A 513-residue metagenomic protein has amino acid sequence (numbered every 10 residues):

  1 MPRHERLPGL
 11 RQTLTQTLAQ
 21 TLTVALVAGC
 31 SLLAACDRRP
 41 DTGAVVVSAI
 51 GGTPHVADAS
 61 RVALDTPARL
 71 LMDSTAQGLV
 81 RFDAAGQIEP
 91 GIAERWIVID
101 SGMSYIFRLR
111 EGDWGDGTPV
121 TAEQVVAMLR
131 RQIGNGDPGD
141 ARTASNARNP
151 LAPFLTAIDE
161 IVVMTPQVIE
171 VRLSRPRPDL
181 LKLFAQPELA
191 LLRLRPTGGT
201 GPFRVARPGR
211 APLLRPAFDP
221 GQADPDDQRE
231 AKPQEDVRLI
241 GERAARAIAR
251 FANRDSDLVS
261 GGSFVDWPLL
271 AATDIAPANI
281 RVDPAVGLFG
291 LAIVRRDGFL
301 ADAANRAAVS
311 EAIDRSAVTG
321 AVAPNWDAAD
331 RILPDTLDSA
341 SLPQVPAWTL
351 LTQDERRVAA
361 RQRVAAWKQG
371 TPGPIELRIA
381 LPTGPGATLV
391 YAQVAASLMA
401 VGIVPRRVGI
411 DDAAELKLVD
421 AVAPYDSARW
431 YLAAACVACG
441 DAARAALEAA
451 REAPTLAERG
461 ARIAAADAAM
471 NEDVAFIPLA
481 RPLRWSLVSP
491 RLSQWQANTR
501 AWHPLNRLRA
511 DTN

Functional and structural regions predicted by a protein language model:
D37, R407, S427-L492, A501: Extracytoplasmic/peripheral linker and loop segments enriched in polar/acidic and small residues with frequent Thr/Pro
I50-D100, R130: N-terminal lobe/hinge region of extracytoplasmic solute-binding protein
A141-L194: Surface-exposed binding/hinge segments that line and control ligand-binding clefts or catalytic entry sites
R175-V237, R243-A245: Gly/Pro-rich hinge or "lid" segments in bacterial periplasmic/extracellular proteins
G209-R215, A223-P225, V237-R296, V419-A421: Extracellular/periplasmic solute-recognition and catalytic clefts
R296, L300-S339, V390, M470-A475: Periplasmic-binding protein-like
P324-W367, G384-L389: Structural transition elements
V488-N513: Long beta-strand-rich cores associated with HINT superfamily self-processing modules
